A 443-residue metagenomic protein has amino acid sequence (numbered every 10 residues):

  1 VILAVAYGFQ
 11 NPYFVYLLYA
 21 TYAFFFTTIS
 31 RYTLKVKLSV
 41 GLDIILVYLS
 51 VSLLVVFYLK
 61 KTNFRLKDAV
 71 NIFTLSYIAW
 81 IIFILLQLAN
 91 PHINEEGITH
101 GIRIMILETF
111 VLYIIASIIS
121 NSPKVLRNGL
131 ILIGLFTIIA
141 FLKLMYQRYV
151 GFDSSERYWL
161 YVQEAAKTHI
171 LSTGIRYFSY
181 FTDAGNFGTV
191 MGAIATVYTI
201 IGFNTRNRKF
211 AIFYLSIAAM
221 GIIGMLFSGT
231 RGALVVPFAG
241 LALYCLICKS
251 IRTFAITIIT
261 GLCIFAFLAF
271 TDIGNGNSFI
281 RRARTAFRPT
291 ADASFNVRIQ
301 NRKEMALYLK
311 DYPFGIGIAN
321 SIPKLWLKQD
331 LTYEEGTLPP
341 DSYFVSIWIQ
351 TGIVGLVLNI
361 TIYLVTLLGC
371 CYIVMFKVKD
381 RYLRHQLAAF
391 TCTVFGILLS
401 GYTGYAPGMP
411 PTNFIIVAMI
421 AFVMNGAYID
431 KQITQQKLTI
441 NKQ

Functional and structural regions predicted by a protein language model:
V1-L59, L86-Q87, I397, I415: N-terminal signal-anchor transmembrane segment
G41-S50, I72-I82, N94-I118, I131 (+1 more regions): Aromatic-anchored transmembrane helix interface
I81-L88, V111, R127-L160, A165-T173 (+3 more regions): Alpha-helical transmembrane segments of multi-pass inner-membrane proteins
L142, Q147-F152, S228, C248-P289 (+1 more regions): A membrane-periplasm/extracellular boundary helix in multi-pass inner-membrane enzymes that assemble envelope glycans
L171, R284-K303, L307-T351, I373-K377: Long extracytoplasmic/lumenal interhelical loops at the membrane interface of multi-pass membrane proteins
F178-S179, D183-G185, I222-G224, P313 (+2 more regions): A conserved mid-to-late transmembrane alpha helix and its immediate loop/hinge that forms the functional core
T196, Y363-T366, A389-Q443: Transmembrane alpha-helices of multi-pass inner-membrane enzymes
A211, A242, A255, T351-L398: Hydrophobic transmembrane alpha-helices and their immediate junctions
